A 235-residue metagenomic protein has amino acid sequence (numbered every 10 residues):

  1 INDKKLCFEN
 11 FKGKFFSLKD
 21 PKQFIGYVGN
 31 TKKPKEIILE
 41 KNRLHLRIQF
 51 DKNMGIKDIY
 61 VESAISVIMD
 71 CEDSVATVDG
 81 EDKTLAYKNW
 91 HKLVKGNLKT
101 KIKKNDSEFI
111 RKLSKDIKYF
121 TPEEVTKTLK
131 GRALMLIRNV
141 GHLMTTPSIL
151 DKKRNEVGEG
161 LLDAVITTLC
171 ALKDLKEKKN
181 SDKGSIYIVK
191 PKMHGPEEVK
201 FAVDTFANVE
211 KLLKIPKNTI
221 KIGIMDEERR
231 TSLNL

Functional and structural regions predicted by a protein language model:
I1-F201, N208-I215, K221: Catalytic alpha/beta active-site cores
K200-D204, L233-N234: Generic recognition of short, well-ordered alpha-helical segments
M225-N234: Active-site glycine- and acidic-residue-rich loops that bind and position anionic ligands or nucleotide-like cofactors
